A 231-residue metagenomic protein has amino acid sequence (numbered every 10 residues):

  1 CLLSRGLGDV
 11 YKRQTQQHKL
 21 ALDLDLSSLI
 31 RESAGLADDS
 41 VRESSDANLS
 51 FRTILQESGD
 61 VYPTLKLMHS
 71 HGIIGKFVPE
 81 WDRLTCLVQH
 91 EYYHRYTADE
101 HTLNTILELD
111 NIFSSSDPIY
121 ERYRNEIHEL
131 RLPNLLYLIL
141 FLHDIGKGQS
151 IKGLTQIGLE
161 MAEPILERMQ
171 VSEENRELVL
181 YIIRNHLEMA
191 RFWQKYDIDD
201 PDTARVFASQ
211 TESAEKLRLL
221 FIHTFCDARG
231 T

Functional and structural regions predicted by a protein language model:
C1-Y11: Single conserved hydrophobic/aromatic residue that forms the stacking wall/gate of nucleotide- or nucleobase-binding
L3, G75, F221: Conserved active-site carboxylates
T15-E32: Internal alpha/beta scaffold segment
S28-L154, P164, Q170: Acidic/His-rich, divalent-metal-binding segments that scaffold phosphate/diphosphate chemistry
T97-A98, R124-T231: Divalent metal-dependent catalytic cores for phosphoryl transfer on phosphate-bearing substrates
